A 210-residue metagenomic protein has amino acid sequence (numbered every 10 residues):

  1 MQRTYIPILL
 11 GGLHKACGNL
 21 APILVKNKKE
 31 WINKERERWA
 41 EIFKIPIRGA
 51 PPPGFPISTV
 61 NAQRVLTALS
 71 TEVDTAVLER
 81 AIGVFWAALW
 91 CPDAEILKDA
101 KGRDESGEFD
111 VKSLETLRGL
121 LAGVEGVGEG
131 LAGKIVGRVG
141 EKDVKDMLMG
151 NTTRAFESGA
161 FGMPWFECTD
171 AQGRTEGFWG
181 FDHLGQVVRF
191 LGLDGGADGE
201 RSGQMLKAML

Functional and structural regions predicted by a protein language model:
M1, V84-M209: C-terminal cap of thioredoxin/glutaredoxin-like
M1-L97: Structural alpha/beta surface segment adjacent to cysteine/selenocysteine redox centers across thiol/disulfide enzymes
